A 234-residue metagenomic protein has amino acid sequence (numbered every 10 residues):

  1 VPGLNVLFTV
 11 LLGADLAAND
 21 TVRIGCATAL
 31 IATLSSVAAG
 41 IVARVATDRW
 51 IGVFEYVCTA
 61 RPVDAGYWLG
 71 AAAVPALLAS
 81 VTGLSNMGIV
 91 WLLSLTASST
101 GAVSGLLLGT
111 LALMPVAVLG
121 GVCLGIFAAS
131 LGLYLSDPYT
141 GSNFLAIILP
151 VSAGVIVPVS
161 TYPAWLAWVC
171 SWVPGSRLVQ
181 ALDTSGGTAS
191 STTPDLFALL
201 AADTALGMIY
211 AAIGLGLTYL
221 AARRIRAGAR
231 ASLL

Functional and structural regions predicted by a protein language model:
V1-D15, C26-S35, I148, A211: Hydrophobic alpha-helical transmembrane segments of multi-pass membrane transport/permease proteins
V6-V10, T184-A227: Alpha-helical transmembrane segments of multi-pass membrane transporters/translocases
L12-A18, L93-V103, L133-D137, V157-Y162 (+1 more regions): Short helix-capping/hinge motifs at transmembrane helix termini and TM-loop junctions
V22-L93: Hydrophobic alpha-helical transmembrane segments of multi-pass membrane transport proteins
I51, E55-T59, A129, L133-S136 (+3 more regions): Short amphipathic alpha-helical coupling elements at transmembrane boundaries
A73-S142, F197-A205, I209-L215: Alpha-helical transmembrane segments and their short interhelical loops
L133-S176: Transmembrane helix segments
